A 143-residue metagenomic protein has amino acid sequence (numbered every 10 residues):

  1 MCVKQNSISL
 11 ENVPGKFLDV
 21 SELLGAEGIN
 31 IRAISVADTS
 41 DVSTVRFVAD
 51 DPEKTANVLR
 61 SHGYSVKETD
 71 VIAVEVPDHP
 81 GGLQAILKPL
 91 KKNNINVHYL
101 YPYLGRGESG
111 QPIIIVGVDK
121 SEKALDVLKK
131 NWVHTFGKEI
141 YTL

Functional and structural regions predicted by a protein language model:
M1-L143: A conserved regulatory-domain signal marking ACT and ACT-like small-molecule sensing domains and adjacent regulatory
